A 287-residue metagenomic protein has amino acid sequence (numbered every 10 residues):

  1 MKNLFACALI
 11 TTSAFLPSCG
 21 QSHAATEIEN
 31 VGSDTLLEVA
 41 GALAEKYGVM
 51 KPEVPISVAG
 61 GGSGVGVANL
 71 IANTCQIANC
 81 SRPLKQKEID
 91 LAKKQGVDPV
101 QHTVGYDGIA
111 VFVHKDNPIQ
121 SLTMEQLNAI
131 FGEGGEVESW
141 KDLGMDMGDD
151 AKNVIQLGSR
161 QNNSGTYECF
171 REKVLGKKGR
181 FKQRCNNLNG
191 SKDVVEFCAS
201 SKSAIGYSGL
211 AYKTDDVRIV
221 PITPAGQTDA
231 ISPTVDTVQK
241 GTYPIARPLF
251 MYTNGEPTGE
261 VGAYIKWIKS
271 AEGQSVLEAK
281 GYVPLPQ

Functional and structural regions predicted by a protein language model:
M1-E27: Short, low-complexity disordered leader/linker segments with a strong preference for bacterial N-terminal type II
C19-D107, F112-Q287: Exported/periplasmic ABC-transporter solute-binding proteins
